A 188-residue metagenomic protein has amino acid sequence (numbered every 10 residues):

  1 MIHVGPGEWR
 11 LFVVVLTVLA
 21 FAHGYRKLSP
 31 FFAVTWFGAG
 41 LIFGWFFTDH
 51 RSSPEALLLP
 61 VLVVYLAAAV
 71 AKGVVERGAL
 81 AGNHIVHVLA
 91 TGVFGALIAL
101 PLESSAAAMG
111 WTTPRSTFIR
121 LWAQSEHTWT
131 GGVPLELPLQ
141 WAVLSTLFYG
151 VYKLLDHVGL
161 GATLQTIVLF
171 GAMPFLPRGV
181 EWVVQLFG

Functional and structural regions predicted by a protein language model:
M1-G188: Aromatic-rich, lipid-facing transmembrane alpha helices and their immediate juxtamembrane interface loops in integral
